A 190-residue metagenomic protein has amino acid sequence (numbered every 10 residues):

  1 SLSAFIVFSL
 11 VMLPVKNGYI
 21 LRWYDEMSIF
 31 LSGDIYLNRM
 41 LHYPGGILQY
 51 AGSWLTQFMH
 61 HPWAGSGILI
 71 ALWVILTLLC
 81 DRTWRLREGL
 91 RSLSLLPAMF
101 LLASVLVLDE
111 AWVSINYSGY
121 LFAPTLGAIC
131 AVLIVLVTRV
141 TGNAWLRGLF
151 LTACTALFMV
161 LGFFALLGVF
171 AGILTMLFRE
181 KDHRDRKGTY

Functional and structural regions predicted by a protein language model:
S1-S9: Start-transfer (signal-anchor) and selected internal transmembrane alpha helices of multi-pass inner/ER membrane
V11-L69: Membrane-interface coil-to-helix junctions
E26, L41, G45, L90-N143 (+1 more regions): Membrane-interface micro-motifs in multi-pass membrane enzymes
I70-R91, V132-V137: Transmembrane-helix motifs of polytopic, lipid-linked glycan transferases
L79, T83, V137-T141, M176-L177 (+1 more regions): Hydrophobic membrane-targeting alpha-helices
S94-F100, R147-T155, T189-Y190: Central hydrophobic cores of alpha-helical transmembrane segments in multi-pass integral membrane proteins
V140-E180: Transmembrane helices and adjacent periplasmic/lumenal helix-loop junctions of polyprenol-phosphate-dependent
H183-T189: Membrane-interfacial entry segments at the cytosolic side of transmembrane helices
